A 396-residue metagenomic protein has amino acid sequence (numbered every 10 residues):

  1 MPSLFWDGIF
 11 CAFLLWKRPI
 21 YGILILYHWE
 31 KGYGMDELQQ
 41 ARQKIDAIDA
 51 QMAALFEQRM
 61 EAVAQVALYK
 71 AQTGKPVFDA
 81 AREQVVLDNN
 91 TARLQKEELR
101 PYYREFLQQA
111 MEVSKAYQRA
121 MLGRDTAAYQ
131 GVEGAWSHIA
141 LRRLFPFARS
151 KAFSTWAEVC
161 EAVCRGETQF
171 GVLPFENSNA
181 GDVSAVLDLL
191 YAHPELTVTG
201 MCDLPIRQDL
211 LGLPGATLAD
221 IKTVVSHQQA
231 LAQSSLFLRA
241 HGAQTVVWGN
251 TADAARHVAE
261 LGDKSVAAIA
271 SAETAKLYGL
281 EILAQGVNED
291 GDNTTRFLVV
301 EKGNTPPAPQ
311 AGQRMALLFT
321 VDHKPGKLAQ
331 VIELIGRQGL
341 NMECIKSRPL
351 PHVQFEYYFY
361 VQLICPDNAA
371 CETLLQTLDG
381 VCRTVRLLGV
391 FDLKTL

Functional and structural regions predicted by a protein language model:
M1-S3, D7-I9, L26: Intrinsically disordered, low-complexity segments enriched in serine/proline and basic residues
I20-L396: Domain-level signature for soluble enzymes in the chorismate/prephenate branch of the shikimate pathway
